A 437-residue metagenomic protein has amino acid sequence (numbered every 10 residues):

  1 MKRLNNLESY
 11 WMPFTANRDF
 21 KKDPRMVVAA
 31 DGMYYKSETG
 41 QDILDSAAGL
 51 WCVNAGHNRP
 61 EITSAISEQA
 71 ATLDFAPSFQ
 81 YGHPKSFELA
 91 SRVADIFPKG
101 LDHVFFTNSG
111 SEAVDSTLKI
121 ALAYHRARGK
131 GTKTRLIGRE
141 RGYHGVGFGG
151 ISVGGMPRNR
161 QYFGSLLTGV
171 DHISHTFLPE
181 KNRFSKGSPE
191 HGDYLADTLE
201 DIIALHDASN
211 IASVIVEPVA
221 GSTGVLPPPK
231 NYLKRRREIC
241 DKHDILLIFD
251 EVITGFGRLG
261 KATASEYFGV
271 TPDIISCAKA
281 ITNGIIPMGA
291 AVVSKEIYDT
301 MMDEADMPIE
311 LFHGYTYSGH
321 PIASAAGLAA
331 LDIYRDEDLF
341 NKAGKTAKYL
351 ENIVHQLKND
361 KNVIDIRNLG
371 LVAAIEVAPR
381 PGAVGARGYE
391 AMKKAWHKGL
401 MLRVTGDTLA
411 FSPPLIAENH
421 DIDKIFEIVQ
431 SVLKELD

Functional and structural regions predicted by a protein language model:
M1-D437: Conserved N-terminal phosphate-binding loop of PLP-dependent enzymes in the Aspartate aminotransferase
